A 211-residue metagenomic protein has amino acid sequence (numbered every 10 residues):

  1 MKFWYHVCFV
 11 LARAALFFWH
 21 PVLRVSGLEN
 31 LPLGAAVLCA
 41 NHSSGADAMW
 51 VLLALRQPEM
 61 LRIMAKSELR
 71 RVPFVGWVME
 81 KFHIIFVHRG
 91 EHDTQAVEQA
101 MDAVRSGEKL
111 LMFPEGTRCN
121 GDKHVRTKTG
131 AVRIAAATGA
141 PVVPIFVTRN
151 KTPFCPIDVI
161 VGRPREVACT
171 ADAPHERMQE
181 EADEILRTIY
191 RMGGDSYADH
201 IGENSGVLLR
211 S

Functional and structural regions predicted by a protein language model:
M1-S26, P73-F82: A transmembrane-helix-recognition feature enriched in membrane-embedded lipid enzymes and envelope glyco-/phospholipid
W4, A96-S211: Non-catalytic C-terminal accessory region of glycerolipid acyltransferases and related lyso-lipid remodeling enzymes
A12, K81-F86, P114-R118: Short, basic, glycine/proline-bearing loop/turn elements
H20-V22, P58-M60, K81, G107 (+1 more regions): A generic structural signal for alpha->beta connector loops
V22-R24, E91-A96: Glycine-rich, highly charged phosphate/nucleotide-binding loops
P32-E91: Catalytic core of membrane glycerolipid acyltransferases/transacylases, capturing the structured, soluble-facing
